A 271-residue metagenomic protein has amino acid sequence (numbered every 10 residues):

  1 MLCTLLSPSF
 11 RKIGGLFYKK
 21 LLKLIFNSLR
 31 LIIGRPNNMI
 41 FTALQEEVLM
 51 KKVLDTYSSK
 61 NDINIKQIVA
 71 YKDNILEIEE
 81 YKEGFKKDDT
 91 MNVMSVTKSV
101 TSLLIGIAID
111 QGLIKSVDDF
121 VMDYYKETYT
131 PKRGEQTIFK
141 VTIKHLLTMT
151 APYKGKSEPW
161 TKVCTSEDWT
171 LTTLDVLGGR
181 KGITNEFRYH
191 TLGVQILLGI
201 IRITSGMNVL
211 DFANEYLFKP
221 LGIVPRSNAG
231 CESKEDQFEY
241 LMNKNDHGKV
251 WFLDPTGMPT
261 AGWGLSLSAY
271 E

Functional and structural regions predicted by a protein language model:
P8-S9, L24, S28: Ser/Thr/Pro/Gly-rich low-complexity, intrinsically disordered segments
K12-I13, K20-K23: Polybasic, lysine-rich low-complexity intrinsically disordered segments
L54-F85, V117: A short, well-structured edge-of-sheet supersecondary motif
N74, N92-V117, L146, L197-I201: Active-site SXXK
S95, I114-R133, T150-K154: Short, glycine/proline-biased beta-turn/loop segments that scaffold the active-site neighborhood
K132-E271: Short, surface-exposed loop or secondary-structure junction motifs that flank catalytic or metal-binding residues
